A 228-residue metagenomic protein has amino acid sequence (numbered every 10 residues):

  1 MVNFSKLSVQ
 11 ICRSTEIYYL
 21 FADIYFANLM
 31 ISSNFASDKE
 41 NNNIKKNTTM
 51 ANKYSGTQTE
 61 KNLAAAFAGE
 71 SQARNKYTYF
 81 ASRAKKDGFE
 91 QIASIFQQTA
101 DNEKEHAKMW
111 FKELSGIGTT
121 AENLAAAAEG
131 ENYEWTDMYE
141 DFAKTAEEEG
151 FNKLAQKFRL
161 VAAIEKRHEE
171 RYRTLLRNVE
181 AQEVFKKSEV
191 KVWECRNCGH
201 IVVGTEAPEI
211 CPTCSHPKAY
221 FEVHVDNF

Functional and structural regions predicted by a protein language model:
K6, Q10, Y19-D23, N28-K46: Short, positively charged and aromatic/hydrophobic N-terminal segments
T49-F228: Non-heme di-metal
